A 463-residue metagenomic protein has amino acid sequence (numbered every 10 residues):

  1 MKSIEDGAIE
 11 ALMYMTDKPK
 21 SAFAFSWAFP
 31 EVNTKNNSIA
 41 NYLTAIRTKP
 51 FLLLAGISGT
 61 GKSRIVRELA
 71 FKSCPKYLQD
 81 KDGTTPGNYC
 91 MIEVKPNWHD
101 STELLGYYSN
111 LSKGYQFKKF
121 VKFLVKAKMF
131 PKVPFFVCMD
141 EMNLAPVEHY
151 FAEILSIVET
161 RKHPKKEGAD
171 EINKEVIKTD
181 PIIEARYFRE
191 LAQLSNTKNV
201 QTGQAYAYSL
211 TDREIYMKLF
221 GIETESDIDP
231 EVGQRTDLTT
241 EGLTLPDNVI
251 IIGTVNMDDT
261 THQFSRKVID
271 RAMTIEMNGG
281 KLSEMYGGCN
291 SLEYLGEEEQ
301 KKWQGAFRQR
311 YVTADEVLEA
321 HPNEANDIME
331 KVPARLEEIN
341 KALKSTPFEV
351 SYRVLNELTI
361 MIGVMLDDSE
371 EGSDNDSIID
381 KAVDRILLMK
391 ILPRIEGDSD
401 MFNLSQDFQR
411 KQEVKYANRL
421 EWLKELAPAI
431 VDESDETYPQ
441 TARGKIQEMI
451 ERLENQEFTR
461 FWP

Functional and structural regions predicted by a protein language model:
M1-A306: AAA+ P-loop NTPase catalytic core and its hallmark functional loops
M1-K2, Y14-D17, N290-P463: Alpha-helical lid/collar subdomain of P-loop NTPases
